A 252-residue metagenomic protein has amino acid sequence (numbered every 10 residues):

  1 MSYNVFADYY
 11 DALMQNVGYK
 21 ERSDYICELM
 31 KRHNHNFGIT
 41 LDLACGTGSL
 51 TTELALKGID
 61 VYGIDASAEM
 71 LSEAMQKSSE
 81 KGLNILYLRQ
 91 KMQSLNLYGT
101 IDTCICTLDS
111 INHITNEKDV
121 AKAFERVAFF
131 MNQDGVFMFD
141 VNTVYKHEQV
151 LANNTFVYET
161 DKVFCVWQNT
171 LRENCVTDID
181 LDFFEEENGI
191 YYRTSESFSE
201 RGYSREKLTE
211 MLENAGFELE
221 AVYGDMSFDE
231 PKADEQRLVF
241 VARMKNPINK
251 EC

Functional and structural regions predicted by a protein language model:
M1-G38: Conserved class I S-adenosyl-L-methionine
L41, S49-S94: Class I SAM-dependent methyltransferase SAM/SAH-binding core
G46: Conserved glycine-rich SAM-binding loop
N96-T103: A short acidic, Gly/Pro-enriched loop at the edge of an enzyme's catalytic core that lines a small-molecule cofactor
T107-D109: Residues lining the SAM
K118, M138-M211: SAM-dependent methyltransferase
A121-Q133: A short glycine-rich, Lys/Arg-flanked "PGG" loop and its adjoining helix->strand segment in the class I
R205-C252: C-terminal lobe and adjacent flexible extensions of AdoMet/dcAdoMet transferase-like proteins
